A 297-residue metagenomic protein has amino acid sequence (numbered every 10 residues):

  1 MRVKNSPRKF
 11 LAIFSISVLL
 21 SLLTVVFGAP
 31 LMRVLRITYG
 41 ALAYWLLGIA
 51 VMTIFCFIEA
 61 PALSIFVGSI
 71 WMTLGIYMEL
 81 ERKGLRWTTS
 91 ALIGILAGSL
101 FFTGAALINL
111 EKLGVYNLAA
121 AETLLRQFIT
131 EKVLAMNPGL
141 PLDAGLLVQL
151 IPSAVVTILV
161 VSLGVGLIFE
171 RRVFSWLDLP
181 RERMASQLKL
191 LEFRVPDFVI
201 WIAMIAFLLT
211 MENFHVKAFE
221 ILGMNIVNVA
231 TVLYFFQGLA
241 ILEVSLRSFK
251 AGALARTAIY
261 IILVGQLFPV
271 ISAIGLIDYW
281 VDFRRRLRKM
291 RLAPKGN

Functional and structural regions predicted by a protein language model:
M1-A50, G252-T257: Hydrophobic transmembrane alpha-helices
S17-S21, L96-L107, V199-M211: Hydrophobic core of alpha-helical transmembrane segments in multi-pass integral membrane proteins
V25-E79, D278: Alpha-helical membrane segments and adjacent membrane-interface helices in multi-pass membrane proteins
V67-L110: Short helix-perturbing small/polar motifs within transmembrane alpha-helices
G104-L150: Membrane-interface interhelical loops and short interface/amphipathic helices in multi-pass inner-membrane
E131-F193: Hydrophobic, aromatic-enriched interface-forming segments
R181-G238: Small-residue-rich helix-loop
E220, M224-N297: Long, positively charged, glycine-interspersed low-complexity recognition regions
